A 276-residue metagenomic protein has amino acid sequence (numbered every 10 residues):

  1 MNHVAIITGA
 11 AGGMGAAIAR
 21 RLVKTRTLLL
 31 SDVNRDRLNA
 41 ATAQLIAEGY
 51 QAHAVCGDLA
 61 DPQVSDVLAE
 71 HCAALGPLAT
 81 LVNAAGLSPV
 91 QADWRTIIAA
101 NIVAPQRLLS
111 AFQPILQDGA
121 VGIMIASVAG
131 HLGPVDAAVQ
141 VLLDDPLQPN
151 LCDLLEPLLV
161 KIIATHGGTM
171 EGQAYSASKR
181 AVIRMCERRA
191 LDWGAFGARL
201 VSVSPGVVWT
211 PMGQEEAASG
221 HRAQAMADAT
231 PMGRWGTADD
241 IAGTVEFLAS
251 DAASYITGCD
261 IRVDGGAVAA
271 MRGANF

Functional and structural regions predicted by a protein language model:
G9-G12: Conserved glycine-rich cofactor-binding loop
T25-A40: Conserved glycine-rich Rossmann-like NAD(P)H-binding loop of the short-chain dehydrogenase/reductase
L45-Q63: Rossmann-fold cofactor-recognition segment
G86-Q91, V121-A195, V207: Catalytic loop of short-chain dehydrogenase/reductase
G194-R199, I256-G258: Short, small/polar-rich loop/turn modules that mediate ligand/substrate recognition or access, typified
P205-E215: Short, flexible catalytic-loop segment of classical short-chain dehydrogenase/reductase
R234-V263, V268: C-terminal substrate-recognition "lid" of short-chain dehydrogenase/reductases
